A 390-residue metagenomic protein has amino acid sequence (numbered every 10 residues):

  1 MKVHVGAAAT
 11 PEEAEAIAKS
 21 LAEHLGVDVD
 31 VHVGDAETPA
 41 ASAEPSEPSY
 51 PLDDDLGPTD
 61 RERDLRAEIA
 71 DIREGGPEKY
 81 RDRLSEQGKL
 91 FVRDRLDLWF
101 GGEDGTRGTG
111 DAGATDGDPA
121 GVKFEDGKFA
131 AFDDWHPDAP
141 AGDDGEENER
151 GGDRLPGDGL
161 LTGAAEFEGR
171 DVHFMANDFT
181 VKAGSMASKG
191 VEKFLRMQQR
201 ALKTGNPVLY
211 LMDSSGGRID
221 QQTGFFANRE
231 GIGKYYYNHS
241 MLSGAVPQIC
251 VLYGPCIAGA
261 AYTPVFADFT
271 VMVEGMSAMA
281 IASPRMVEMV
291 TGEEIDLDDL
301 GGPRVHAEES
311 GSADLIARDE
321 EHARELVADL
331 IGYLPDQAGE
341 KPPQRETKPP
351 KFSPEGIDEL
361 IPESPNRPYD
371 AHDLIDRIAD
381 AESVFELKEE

Functional and structural regions predicted by a protein language model:
K2-I249, P255, A260-Y262, F266-A278 (+2 more regions): Terminal-region recognition feature
